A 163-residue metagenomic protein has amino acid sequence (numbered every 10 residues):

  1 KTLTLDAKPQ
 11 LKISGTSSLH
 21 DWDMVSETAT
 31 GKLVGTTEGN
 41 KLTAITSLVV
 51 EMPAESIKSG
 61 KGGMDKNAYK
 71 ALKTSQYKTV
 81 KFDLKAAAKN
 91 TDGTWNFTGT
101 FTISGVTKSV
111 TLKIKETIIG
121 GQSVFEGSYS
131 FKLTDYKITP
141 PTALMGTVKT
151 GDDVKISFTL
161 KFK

Functional and structural regions predicted by a protein language model:
K1-K163: Low-complexity, acidic/polar, glycine-enriched regions of mature
